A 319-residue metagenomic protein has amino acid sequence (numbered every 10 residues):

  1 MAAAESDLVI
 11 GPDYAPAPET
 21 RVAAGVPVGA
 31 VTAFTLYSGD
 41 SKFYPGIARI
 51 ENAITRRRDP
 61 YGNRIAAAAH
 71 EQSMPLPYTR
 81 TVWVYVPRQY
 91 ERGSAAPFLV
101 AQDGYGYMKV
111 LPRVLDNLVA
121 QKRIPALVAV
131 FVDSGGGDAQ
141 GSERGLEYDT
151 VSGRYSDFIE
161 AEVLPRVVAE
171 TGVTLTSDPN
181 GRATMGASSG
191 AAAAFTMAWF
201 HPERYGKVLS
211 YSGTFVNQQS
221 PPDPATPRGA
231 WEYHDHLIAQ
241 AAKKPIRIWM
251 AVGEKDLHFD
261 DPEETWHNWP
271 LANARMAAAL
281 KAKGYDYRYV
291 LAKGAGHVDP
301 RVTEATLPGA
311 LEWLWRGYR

Functional and structural regions predicted by a protein language model:
M1-R319: Non-catalytic cap/lid and distal C-terminal segments of serine-dependent acyl enzymes
